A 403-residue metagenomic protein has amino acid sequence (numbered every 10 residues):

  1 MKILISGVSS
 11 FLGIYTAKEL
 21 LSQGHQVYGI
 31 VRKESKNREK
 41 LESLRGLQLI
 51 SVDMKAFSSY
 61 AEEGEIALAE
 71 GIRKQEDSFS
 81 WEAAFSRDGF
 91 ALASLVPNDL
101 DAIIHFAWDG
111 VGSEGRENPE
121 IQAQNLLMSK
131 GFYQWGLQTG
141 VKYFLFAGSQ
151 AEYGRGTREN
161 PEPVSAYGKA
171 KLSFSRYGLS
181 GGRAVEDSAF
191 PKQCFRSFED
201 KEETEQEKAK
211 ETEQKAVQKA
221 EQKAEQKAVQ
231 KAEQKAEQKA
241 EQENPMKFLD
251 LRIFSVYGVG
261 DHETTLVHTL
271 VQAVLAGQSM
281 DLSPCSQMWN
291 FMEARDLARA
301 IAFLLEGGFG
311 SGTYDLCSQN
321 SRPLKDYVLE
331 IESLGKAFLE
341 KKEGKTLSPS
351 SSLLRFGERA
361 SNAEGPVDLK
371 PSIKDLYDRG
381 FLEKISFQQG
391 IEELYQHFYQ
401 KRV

Functional and structural regions predicted by a protein language model:
I3-Q23: N-terminal Rossmann NAD(P)H-binding glycine-rich loop of SDR-like oxidoreductase domains
I30-S35: N-terminal Rossmann-fold cofactor-binding loop
M54-Q124, R155: NAD(P)H-binding glycine-rich loop region in Rossmannoid oxidoreductase-like domains and their noncatalytic homologs
I103-H105, D109, K130-A166, A184-F195 (+2 more regions): Conserved Rossmann-fold NAD(P)-dependent oxidoreductase catalytic core, especially the SDR/UDP-sugar
E120-M128, S165, K169-A170: Glycine-rich NAD(P)-binding loop of the Rossmann-fold in SDR/ketoreductase-type enzymes
V164-G168, R176-C194, F198-D200, A240-W289 (+2 more regions): NAD(P)-dependent short-chain dehydrogenase/reductase
T212-A240: Long, intrinsically disordered low-complexity tandem-repeat segments
V274-V403: C-terminal substrate-binding subdomain of Rossmann-fold SDR/epimerase-dehydratase oxidoreductases
